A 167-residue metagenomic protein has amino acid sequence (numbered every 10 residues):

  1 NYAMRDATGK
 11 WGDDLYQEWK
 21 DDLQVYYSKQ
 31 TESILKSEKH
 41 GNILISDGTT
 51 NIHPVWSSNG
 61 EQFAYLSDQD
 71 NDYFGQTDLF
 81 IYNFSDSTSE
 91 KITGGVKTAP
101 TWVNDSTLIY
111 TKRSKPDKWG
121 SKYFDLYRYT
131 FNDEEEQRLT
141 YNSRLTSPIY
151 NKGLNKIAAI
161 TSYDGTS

Functional and structural regions predicted by a protein language model:
Y2-S106, R113-S114, F131: Beta/coil-rich, acidic/histidine-enriched accessory regions frequently appended to metallopeptidases
L35, L154-N155: Generic cytosolic/nucleocytoplasmic N-terminal low-complexity/intrinsically disordered segments
S46-T49, S67-D78, K91-T98, T111-Y127 (+3 more regions): A flexible loop/linker signature enriched in serine peptidases of the S9 family
I149-Y150: Low-complexity, polar/charged sequence tracts that form flexible coils or short amphipathic helices and often embed
